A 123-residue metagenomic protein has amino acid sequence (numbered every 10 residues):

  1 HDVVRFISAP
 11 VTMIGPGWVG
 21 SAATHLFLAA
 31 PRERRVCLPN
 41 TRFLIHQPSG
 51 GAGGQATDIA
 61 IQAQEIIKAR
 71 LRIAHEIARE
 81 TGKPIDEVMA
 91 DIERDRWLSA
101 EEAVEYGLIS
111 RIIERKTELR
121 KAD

Functional and structural regions predicted by a protein language model:
H1-A22, L28-D123: N-terminal organellar transit peptides
